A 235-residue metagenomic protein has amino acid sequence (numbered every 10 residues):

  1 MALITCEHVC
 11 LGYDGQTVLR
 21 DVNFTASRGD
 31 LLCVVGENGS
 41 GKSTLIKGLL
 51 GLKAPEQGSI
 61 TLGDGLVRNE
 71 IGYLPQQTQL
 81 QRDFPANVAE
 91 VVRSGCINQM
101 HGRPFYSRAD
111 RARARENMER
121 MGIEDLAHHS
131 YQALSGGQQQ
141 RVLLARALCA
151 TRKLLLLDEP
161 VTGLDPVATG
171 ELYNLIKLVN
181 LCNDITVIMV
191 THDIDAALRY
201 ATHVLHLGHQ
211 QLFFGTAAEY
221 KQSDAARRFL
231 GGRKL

Functional and structural regions predicted by a protein language model:
V35-E37: The feature captures the beta-strand-to-loop junction immediately N-terminal to the Walker
P55-I71: Conserved ABC transporter NBD signature motif
R108-L126: Conserved ABC ATPase "signature" region
S130-L134, Q138: Conserved ABC ATPase signature
L155-E159: Catalytic Walker B motif of ABC-type/P-loop ATPase nucleotide-binding domains
T191-H192: H-loop/switch region of ABC-family ATPase nucleotide-binding domains
H203-T216: H-loop (His-switch) and adjacent beta-strand-loop-beta switch element of ABC-type ATPase nucleotide-binding domains
